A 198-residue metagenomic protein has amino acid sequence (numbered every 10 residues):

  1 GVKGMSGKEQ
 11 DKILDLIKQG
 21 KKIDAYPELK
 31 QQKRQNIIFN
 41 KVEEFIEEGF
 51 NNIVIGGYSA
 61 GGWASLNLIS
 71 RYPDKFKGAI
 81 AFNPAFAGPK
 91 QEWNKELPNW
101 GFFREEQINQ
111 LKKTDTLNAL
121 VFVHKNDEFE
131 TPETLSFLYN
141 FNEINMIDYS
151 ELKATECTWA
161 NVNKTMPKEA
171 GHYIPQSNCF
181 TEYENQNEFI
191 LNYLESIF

Functional and structural regions predicted by a protein language model:
G1-K8, K12-Q19: Conserved alpha/beta-hydrolase
I13-E48: Alpha/beta-hydrolase active-site loop
E28-N36, E128-F129, F180-E184: Soluble non-cytosolic domains of exported or imported proteins
K33-E44, W63-N67, E133, F137 (+2 more regions): Extracytoplasmic/secreted proteins, especially bacterial periplasmic and envelope-associated proteins
F50-R104: Primarily recognizes the serine-hydrolase "nucleophile elbow" in alpha/beta-hydrolase and SGNH/GDSL folds
P84-A154: The feature captures the conserved acid-bearing segment of alpha/beta-hydrolase catalytic domains
I144-F198: C-terminal catalytic histidine-bearing segment of alpha/beta-hydrolase fold enzymes
